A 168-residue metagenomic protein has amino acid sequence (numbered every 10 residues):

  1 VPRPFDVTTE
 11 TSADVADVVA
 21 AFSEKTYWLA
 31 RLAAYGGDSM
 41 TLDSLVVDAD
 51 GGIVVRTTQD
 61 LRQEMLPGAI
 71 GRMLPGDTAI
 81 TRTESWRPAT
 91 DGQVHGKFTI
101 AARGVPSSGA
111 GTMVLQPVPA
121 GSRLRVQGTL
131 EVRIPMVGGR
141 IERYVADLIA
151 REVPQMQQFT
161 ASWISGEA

Functional and structural regions predicted by a protein language model:
V1-Q63: Hydrophobic ligand-binding cavity/cleft-lining segments
R3, G76-T78, S107: Residue-level preference for beta-strand/loop junctions
D14, A89-T90, V118-P119: Short loop segments at secondary-structure junctions
A30-D38, T90-Q93, V105-P106: Short secondary-structure junctions
T41-L42, G111-T112, R151: Soluble, non-transmembrane catalytic domains of enzymes that act on hydrophobic metabolites at membranes
L42-F98: Glycine-rich portal/gate segments that line the openings of hydrophobic small-molecule binding cavities
I53-R56, I80, S85, V94-A146: Beta-strand/loop substructures that line and gate deep hydrophobic ligand-binding cavities in soluble
I80, R87-P88, G138-A168: A conserved amphipathic terminal alpha-helix motif
